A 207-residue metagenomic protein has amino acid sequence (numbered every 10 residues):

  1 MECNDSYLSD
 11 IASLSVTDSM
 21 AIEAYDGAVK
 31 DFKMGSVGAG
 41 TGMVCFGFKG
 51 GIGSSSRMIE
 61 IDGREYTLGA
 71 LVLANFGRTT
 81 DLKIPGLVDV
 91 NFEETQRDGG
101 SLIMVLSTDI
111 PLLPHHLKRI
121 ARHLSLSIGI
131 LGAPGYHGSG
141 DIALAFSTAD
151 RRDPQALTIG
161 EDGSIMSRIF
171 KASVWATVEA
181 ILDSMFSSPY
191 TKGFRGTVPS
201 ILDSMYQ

Functional and structural regions predicted by a protein language model:
M1-Q207: Alpha/propeptide regions of enzymes that mature by internal proteolysis
